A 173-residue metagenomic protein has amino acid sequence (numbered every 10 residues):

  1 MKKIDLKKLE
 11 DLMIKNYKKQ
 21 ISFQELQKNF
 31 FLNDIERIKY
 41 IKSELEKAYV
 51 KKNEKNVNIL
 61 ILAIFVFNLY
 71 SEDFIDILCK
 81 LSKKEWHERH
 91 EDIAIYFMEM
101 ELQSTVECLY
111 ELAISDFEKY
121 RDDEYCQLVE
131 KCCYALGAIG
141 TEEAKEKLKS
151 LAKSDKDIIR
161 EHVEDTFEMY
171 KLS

Functional and structural regions predicted by a protein language model:
M1-K51: Long, low-complexity, highly charged intrinsically disordered regions
K2-K7, I35-K47, L69-K84, L102-E118 (+2 more regions): Amphipathic alpha-helical scaffolding segments comprising HEAT/armadillo-like alpha-solenoid repeats
F23-I35, K47, K55-Y70, K80 (+3 more regions): Structural detector for internal amphipathic alpha-helices that build alpha-solenoid repeat scaffolds
H87: Glycine/proline-rich active-site loop of Rossmann-fold NAD(P)-dependent oxidoreductases
